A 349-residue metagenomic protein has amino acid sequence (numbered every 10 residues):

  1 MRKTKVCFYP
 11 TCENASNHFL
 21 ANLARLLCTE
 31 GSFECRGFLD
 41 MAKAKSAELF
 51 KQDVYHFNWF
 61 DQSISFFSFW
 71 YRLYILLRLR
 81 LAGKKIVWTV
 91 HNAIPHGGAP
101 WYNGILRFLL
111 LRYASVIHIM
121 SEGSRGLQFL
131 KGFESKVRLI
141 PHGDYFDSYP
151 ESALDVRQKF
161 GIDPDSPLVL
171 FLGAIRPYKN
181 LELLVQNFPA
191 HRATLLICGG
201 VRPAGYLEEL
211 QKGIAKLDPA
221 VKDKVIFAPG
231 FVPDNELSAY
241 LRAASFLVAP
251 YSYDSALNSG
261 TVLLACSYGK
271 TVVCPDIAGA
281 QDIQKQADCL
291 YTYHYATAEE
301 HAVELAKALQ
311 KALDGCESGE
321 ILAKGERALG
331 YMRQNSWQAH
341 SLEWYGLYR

Functional and structural regions predicted by a protein language model:
L39-K43, K222-Y240, N258, A278: Conserved active-site histidine-acidic residue motif and adjacent donor-binding/catalytic loop of glycosyltransferases
R112-E151: Donor nucleotide-sugar binding/catalytic pocket of nucleotide-sugar-dependent glycosyltransferases
F129, G143-F160, S166, P177 (+1 more regions): Acidic anion/phosphate-binding donor-loop and adjacent secondary structure in glycosyltransferase catalytic cores
D163-K179, V185-C198: Conserved donor-binding/catalytic core segment of Leloir-type glycosyltransferases
G199, E208-N235: Nucleotide-activated donor-binding/catalytic signature segment of Leloir-type glycosyltransferases, i.e., the conserved
F246, T271-D276: Short hydrophobic beta-strand element within catalytic cores of glycosyltransferases and related nucleotide-activated
Q281-C316: Change "using UDP/GDP/dTDP sugars" to "using nucleotide sugars
A296, E300, S318-Y348: A charged, aromatic-enriched C-terminal amphipathic alpha-helix characteristic of glycosyltransferases across folds
